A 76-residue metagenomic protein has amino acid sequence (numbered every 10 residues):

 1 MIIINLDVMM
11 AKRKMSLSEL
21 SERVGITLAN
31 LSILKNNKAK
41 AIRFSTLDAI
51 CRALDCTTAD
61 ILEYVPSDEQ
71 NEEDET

Functional and structural regions predicted by a protein language model:
M1-S16: A short, Lys/Arg-rich alpha-helix, primarily the initiator
V8, I33, K40, L62-T76: Short, charged recognition helix plus adjacent turn of helix-turn-helix-like nucleic-acid-binding domains
M10, S21, C51: The alpha-helix within a helix-turn-helix
M15-I33: Short alpha-helical DNA-recognition segment
R23, A41, R52-A53: Residue cluster at the C-terminal edge of the helix-turn-helix DNA-binding motif
N30-I33, T46, D60: Residue-level recognition of specific faces of alpha-helices
K38-A49: Short, basic-rich loop-to-helix N-cap that marks the start of a DNA-contacting helix
I50-D68: Extended hydrophobic secondary-structure segments
